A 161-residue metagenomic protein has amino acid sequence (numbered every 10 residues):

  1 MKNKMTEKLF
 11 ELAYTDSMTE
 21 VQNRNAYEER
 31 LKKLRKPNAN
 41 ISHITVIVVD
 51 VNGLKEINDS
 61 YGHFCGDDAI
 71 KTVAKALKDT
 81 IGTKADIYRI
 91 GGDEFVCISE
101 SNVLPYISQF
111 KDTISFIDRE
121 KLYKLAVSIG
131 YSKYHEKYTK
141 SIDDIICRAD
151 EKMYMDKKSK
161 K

Functional and structural regions predicted by a protein language model:
E7-E29, V49-H63, K71: Conserved nucleotide-binding and Mg2+-coordinating catalytic segments in signaling enzymes
F10-E11, R24-S42, A74-G82: Short regulatory alpha-helical coupling segments that immediately precede and/or link into cyclic nucleotide signaling
L54, V73, F95, I129: Hydrophobic framework residues that shape the active-site pocket of cyclic nucleotide turnover catalytic cores
D59, I98-N102, Y134-H135: Residue-level recognition of strand-loop junctions within catalytic nucleotide-signaling folds
H63, R119, Y134-K161: Catalytic-core segments of nucleotide cyclases and related cyclic-nucleotide turnover enzymes
A69, V96-D112: Short helix/loop segment flanking the catalytic signature motif in cyclic-nucleotide metabolism enzymes
D79-K84, Q109-K124: Short catalytic/binding micro-motifs of nucleotide second-messenger systems
D86-R89: A short pre-motif secondary-structure segment
